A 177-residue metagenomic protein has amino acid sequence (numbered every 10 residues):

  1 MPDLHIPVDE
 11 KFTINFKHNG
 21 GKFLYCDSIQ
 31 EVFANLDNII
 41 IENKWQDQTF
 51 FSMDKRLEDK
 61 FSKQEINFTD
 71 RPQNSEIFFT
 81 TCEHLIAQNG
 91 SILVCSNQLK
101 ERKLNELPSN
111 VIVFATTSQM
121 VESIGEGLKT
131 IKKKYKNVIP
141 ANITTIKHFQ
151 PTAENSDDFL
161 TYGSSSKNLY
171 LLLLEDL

Functional and structural regions predicted by a protein language model:
M1-L177: The feature marks the mature, well-folded catalytic cores of soluble enzymes
